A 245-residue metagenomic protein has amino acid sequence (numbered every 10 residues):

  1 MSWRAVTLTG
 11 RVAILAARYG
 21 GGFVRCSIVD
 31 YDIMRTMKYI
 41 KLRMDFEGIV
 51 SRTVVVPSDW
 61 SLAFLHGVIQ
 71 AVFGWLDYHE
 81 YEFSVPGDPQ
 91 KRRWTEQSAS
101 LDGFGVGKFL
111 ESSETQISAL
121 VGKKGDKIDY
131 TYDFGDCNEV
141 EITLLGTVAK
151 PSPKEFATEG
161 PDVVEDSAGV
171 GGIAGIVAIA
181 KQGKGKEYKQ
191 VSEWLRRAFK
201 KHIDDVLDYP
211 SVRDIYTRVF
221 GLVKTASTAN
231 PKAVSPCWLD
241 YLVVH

Functional and structural regions predicted by a protein language model:
G10, G20-G22: Residue-identity detector for glycine
V24-H245: Short linear regulatory motifs enriched in tryptophan with gly/pro/ser
